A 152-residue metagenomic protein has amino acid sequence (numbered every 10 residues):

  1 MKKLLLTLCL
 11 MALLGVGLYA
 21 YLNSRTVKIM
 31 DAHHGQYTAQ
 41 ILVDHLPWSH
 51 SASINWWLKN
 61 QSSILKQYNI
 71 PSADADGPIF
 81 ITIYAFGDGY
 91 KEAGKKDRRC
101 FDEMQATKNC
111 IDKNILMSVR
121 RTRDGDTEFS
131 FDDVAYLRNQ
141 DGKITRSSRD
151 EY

Functional and structural regions predicted by a protein language model:
M1-K2, M104: Short, charge-rich amphipathic segments
K2-S24: Hydrophobic membrane-insertion alpha-helices, especially the h-region of bacterial N-terminal signal peptides
V27-H33, D88: Short amphipathic beta-strand and strand-loop transition segments with alternating hydrophobic
D31-Y37, C110-D112, R121-D124: Short, ordered beta-strand-loop transition motifs
H33-W48: Acidic/histidine-rich, surface-exposed loop or edge segments in extracytoplasmic proteins
T38-I41, A93-F101, T127-F131, K143-S147: Short, well-ordered strand-loop elements centered on a beta-strand within folded domains, enriched for acidic residues
H45-S118: Mature extracytoplasmic domains of secretory-pathway proteins
R120-Y152: C-terminal partner/receptor-binding element of secreted or periplasmic proteins
